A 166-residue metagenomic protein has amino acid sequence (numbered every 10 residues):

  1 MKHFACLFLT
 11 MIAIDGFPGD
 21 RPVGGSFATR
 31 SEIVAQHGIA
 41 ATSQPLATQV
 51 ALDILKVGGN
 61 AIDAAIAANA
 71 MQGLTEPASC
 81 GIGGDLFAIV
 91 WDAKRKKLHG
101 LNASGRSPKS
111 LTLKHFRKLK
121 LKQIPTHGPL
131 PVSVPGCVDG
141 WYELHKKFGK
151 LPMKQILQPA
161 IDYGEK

Functional and structural regions predicted by a protein language model:
M1-F4: Positively charged n-region of N-terminal signal peptides that target proteins for export
F17-Q49, A61-K166: Noncatalytic scaffold domains of N-terminal-nucleophile
L52-D53: Surface-exposed charged/polar residues within alpha-helices that form helix-capping/stabilizing sites and interaction
